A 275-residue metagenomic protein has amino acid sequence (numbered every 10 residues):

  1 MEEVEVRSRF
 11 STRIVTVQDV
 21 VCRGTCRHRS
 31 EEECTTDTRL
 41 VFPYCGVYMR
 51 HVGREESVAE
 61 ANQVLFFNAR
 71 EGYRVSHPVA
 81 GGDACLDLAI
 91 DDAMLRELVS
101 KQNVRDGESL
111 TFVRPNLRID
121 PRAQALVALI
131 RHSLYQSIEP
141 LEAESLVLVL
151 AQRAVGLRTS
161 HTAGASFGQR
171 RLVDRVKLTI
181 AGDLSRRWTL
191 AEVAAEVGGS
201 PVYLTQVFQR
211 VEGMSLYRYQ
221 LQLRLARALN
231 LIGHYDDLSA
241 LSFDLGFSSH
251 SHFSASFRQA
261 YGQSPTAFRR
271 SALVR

Functional and structural regions predicted by a protein language model:
E2-E108: N-terminal regulatory/effector-sensing and dimerization cores that precede helix-turn-helix DNA-binding domains
G24, R158-G164, T205-E212: Short, Lys/Arg-enriched N-terminal segment that forms or immediately precedes the first helix of a structured domain
Y44, V155, A181, S185 (+2 more regions): Short, locally clustered residues in the helix-turn-helix/winged-helix DNA-binding domain
P78, L98-Q102, L157, L231 (+2 more regions): Residue-level signal for well-ordered alpha-helical positions
A93, E97-K101, T111-G182, E192: An amphipathic alpha-helical interaction segment
Q136, R186, H234-D236, G246: Flexible coil/turn residues that form the inter-helical turn or adjacent wing/linker of helix-turn-helix
R175-A181, R186-L223, S242-S271: Basic/polar phosphate-binding segments, predominantly the helix-turn-helix DNA-binding elements of transcriptional
